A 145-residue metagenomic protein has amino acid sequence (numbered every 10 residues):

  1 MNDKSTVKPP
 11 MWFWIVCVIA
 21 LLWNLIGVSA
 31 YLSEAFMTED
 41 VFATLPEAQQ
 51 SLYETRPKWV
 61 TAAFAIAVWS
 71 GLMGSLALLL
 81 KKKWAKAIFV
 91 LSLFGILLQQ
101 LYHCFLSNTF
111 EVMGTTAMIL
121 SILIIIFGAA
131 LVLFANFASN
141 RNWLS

Functional and structural regions predicted by a protein language model:
M1-S145: Topology signature of small-to-medium multi-pass alpha-helical membrane proteins
